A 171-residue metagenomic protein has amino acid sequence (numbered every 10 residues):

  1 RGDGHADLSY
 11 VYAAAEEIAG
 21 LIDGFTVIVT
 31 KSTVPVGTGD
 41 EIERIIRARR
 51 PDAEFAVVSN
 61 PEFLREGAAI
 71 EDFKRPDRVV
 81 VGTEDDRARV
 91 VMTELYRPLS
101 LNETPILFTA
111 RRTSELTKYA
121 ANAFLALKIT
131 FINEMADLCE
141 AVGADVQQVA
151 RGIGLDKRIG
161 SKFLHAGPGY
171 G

Functional and structural regions predicted by a protein language model:
R1-G171: Structural/interface elements that position substrates and couple domains in central-metabolism enzymes
